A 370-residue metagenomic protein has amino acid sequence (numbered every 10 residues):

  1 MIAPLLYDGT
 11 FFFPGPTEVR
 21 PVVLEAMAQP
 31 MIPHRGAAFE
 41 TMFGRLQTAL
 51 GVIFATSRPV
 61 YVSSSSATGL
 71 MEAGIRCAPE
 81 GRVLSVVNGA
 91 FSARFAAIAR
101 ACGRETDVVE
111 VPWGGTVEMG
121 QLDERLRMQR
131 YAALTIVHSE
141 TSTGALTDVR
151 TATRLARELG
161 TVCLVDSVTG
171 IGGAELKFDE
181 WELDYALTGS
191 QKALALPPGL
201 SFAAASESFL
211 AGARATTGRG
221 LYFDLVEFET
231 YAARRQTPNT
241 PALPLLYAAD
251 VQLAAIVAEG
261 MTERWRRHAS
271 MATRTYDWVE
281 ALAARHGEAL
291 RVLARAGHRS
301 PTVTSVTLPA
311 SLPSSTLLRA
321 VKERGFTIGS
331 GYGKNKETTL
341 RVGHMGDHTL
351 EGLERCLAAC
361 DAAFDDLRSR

Functional and structural regions predicted by a protein language model:
P4, K334, T338-R370: PLP-dependent enzyme catalytic core of the Aspartate aminotransferase-like
D8-S64: A glycine-/small-polar-enriched, mobile loop at the entrance of the PLP active site in fold-type I
E18-V19, Q191-D277: Active-site C-terminal subdomain of aminotransferase-like
R45-F54, A254-L293: Conserved PLP-dependent catalytic core of the aminotransferase class-I/II
S57-L84, N88, S92-A96: Conserved beta-loop-alpha segment that forms the PLP phosphate-binding cup at the N-terminus of a helix
V117-G172: Active-site phosphate-binding strand-loop segment of PLP-dependent enzymes
D179-Q191: Conserved active-site segment immediately N-terminal to the catalytic lysine that forms the internal aldimine
E288-V321: Conserved PLP-binding catalytic core of the aspartate aminotransferase-like
